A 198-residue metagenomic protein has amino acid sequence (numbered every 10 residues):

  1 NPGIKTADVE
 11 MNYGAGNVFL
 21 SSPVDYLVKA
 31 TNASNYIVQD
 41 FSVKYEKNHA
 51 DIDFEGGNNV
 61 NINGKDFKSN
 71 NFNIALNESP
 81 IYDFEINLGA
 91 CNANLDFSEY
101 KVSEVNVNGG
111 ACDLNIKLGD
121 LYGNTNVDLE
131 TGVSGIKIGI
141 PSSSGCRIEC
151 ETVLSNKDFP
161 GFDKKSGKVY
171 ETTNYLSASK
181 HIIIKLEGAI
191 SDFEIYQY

Functional and structural regions predicted by a protein language model:
N1-K29: Membrane-interface segments at or immediately adjacent to transmembrane helices that form the boundary between
P2, L20, A30-N71, N106 (+1 more regions): Short, surface-exposed interaction patches in beta-rich subdomains that mediate adhesion/assembly near membranes
G3, V24, E78-P80, E99-K101 (+2 more regions): Short loop/turn positions at the edges of beta-strands in beta-sheet-rich folds
T6, L27, D83, G145-R147: Exposed beta-strand and adjacent loop surfaces of beta-rich binding modules that mediate intermolecular recognition
V9-M11, I86, C150: Active-site alpha-helical segments that house and flank conserved acidic catalytic motifs for diphosphate chemistry
G56, A75-E78: Conserved "repeat-terminator" motif of extracellular CCP/Sushi domains
E85-L114, Y122: Right-handed parallel beta-helix
